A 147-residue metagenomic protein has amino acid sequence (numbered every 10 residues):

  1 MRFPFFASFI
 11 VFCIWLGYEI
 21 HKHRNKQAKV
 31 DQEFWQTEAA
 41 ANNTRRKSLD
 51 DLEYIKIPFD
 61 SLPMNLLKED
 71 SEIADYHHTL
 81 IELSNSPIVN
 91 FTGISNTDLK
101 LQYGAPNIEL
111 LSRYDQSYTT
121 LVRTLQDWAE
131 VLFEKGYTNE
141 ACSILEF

Functional and structural regions predicted by a protein language model:
R2-V122: N-terminal alpha-helical interaction modules that lie
Y114, D127-W128: Residues at structural and domain junctions
T119-Q126, T138-N139: Generic helix N-cap/helix-start motif at coil->alpha-helix transitions
V131-L132: Residue at a conserved register position within TPR or TPR-like alpha-solenoid repeats
